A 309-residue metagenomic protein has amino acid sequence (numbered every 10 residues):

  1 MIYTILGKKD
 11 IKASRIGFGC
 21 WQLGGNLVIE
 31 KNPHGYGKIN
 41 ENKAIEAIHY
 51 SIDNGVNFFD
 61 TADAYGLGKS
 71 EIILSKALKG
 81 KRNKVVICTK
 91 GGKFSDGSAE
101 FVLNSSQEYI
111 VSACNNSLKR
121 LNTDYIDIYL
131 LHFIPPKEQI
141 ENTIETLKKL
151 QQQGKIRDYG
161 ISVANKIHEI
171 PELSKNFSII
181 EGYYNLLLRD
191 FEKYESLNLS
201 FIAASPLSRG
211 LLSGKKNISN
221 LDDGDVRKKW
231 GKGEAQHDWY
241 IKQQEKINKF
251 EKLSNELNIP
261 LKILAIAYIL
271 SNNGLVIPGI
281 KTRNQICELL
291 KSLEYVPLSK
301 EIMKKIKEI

Functional and structural regions predicted by a protein language model:
M1-V85, Q152: N-terminal binding-site loop/beta-alpha segment at the start of enzyme catalytic domains that lines or forms
Y3, I134-I309: Beta/alpha (TIM)-barrel catalytic core signal, keyed to glycine-rich beta->alpha loops juxtaposed to Asp/Glu that bind
A13-G17, N57-F58, K84-C88, Y125-I128 (+4 more regions): Structural preference for beta-strand elements that scaffold enzyme active sites
G25-E30, F94-E100: A short acidic, helix-capping loop that chelates divalent metal ions and anchors anionic groups
E30-K38, E100-S105, L293: Short glycine-enriched, charge-decorated loop/helix-capping segments at active-site entrances that position
H34-K43, Q107-E108, W230-Y240: A short acidic, glycine-rich active-site loop that binds or catalyzes chemistry on phosphate/adenosine moieties
K38-S51, S105-L121, N165-P171: Short, acidic/polar
Y109-L130, K149-Q153: CE4/NodB-like, metal-dependent polysaccharide N-deacetylase domain that modifies extracellular/periplasmic N-acetylated
